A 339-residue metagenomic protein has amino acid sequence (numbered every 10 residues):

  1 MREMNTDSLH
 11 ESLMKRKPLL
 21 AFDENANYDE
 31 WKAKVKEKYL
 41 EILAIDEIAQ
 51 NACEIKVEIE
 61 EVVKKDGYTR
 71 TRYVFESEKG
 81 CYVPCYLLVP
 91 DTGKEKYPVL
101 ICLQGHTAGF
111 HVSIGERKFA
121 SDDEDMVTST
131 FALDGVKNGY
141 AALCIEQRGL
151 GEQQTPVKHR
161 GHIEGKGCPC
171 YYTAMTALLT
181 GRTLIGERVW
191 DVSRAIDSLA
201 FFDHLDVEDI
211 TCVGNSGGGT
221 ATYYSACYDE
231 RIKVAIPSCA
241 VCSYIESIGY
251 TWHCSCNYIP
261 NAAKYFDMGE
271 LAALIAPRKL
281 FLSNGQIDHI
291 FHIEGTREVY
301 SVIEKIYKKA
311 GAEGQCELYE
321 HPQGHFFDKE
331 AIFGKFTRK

Functional and structural regions predicted by a protein language model:
M1-T69, S77: N-terminal targeting or regulatory segments adjacent to alpha/beta-hydrolase or S9 domains
G80-V83, P90-L100, H106-G109: Proline/glycine-enriched tight loop/beta-turn segments at coil->beta junctions that connect or precede beta-strands
E95, L103-S193, F201, S247-G249: Cap/lid segment of the alpha/beta-hydrolase catalytic domain
Y171-Y172, L179, R194-A195, I232-A273 (+3 more regions): Mobile cap/lid helix-loop segments that gate and shape the active-site cleft of serine hydrolases
V192, L199, G219-E230: Short glycine-enriched nucleophile-adjacent loop and the immediately C-terminal alpha-helix near the catalytic center
L199, H204-S216: Alpha/beta-hydrolase fold nucleophile elbow
I275, L282-N284: Short beta-strand/loop motif that positions the catalytic acidic residue of the alpha/beta-hydrolase fold
S301, Y307-K339: C-terminal catalytic histidine-bearing segment of alpha/beta-hydrolase fold enzymes
